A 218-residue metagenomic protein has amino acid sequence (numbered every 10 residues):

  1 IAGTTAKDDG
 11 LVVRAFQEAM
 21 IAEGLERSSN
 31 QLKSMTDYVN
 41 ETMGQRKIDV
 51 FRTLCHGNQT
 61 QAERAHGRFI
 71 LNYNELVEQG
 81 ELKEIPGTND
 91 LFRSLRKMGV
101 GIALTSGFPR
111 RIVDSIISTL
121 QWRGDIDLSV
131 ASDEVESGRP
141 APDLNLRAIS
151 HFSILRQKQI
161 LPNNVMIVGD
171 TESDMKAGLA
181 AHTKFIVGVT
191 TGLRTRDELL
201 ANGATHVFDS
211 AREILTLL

Functional and structural regions predicted by a protein language model:
I1-M98: N-terminal helical cap/lid subdomain that shapes the substrate entry/recognition surface in HAD-like hydrolases
L11, T42, R46, K83-G87 (+5 more regions): Short beta->alpha linker loops
A15, V50, I112-S115, A177 (+2 more regions): Phosphate- and divalent-cation-binding pockets in alpha/beta enzyme and binding domains that engage nucleotide-derived
I21-E23, V50-C55, Q59, E81 (+4 more regions): Substrate-recognition/cap helix-loop segment adjacent to the acidic, metal-dependent catalytic center of Asp-based
M35-T42, G67, R123-G138, N164: A short, structured active-site edge motif that brings together acidic residues
Q121-A131, E198-T216: Structural recognition of alpha->loop->beta junctions
P140-M175, V187: Conserved Lys-Pro-Asp/Glu-containing loop-to-beta segment of HAD-superfamily phosphomonoesterases, centered on
I167-H206: Acidic, Mg2+-coordinating phosphoryl-transfer loop and its flanking beta/alpha structural elements, shared across
